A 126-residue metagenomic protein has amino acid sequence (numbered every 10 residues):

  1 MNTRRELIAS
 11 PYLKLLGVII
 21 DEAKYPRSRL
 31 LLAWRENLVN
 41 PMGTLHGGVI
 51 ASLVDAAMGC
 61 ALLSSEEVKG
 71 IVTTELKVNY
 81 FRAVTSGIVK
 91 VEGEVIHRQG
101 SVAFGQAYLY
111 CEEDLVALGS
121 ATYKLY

Functional and structural regions predicted by a protein language model:
M1-Y126: Terminal targeting signals and extreme-terminal segments of soluble enzymes
